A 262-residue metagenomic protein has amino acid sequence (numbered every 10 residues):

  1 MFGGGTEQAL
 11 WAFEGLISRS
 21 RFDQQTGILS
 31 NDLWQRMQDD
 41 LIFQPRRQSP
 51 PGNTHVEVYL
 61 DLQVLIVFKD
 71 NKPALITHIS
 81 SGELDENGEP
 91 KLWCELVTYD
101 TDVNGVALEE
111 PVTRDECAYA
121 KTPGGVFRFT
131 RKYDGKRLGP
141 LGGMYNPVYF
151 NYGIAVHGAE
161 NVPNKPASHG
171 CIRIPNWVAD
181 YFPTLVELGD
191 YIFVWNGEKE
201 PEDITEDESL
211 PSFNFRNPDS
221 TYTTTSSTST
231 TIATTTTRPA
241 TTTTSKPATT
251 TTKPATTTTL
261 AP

Functional and structural regions predicted by a protein language model:
M1-R36: Short acidic, glycine/serine/threonine-rich helix-capping segments at coil-helix boundaries
F2-G4, I79-S80, E86, V97 (+3 more regions): Extracellular modular ligand-binding repeats in secreted and cell-surface proteins
L10, L65, P175: Divalent metal-coordination and catalytic microenvironments
S20-F22, D32, Q44, Q48-P51 (+3 more regions): Exported/periplasmic cell-wall-interacting domains
Q38-W93: A structural motif detector for short, solvent-exposed N-terminal "entry" segments of globular domains
E83-L96, R114, A159-P166: Active-site loop architecture of trypsin-fold serine endopeptidases
P90-A118: Surface-exposed intrinsically disordered loops and tails
